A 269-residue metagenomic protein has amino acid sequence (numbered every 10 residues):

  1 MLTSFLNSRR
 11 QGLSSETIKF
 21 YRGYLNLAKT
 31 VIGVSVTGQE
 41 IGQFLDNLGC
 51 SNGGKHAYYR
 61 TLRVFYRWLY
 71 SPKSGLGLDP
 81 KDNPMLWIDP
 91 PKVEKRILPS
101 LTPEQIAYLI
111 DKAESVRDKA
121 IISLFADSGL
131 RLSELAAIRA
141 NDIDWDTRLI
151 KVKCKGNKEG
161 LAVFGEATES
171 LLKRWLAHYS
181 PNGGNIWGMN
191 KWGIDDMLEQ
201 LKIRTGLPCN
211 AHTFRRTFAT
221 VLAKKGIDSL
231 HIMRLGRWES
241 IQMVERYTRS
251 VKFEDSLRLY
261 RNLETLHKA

Functional and structural regions predicted by a protein language model:
L2-R96, R204: N-terminal core-binding DNA-recognition domain of tyrosine recombinases/integrases
K92-Y108, N157-A167, P181-N185, R258: DNA breakage-rejoining catalytic core of tyrosine-based enzymes
S100, K155-G156, G236-R261: Catalytic-site neighborhood detector that most strongly recognizes the C-terminal catalytic loop/helix of tyrosine
P103-L132, K158: Basic, Lys/Arg- and aromatic-enriched nucleic-acid-binding interface segment
S128, S133, A137-L171: Conserved tyrosine-mediated DNA breakage-rejoining catalytic core shared by Y-recombinases
E134-L135, C209-N210, A219, G226-W238: Active-site-proximal segment of tyrosine recombinases
G165-L207: Active-site/catalytic core of tyrosine-dependent DNA strand-transfer enzymes
N262-A269: C-terminal secondary-structure termini that scaffold catalytic or DNA-interacting sites
